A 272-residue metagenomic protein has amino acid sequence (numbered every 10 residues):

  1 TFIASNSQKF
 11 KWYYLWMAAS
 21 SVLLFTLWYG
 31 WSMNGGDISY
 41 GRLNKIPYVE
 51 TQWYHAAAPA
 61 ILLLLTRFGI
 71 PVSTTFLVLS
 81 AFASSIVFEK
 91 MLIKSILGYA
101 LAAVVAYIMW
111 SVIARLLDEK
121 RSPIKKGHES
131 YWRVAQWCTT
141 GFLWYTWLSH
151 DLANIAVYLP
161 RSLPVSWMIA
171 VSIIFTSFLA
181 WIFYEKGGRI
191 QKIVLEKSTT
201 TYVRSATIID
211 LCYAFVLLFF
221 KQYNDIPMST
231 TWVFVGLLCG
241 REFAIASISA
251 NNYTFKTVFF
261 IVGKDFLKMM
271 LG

Functional and structural regions predicted by a protein language model:
T1-G272: Multi-pass alpha-helical transmembrane bundle typical of ion/small-solute transporters and intramembrane aspartyl
